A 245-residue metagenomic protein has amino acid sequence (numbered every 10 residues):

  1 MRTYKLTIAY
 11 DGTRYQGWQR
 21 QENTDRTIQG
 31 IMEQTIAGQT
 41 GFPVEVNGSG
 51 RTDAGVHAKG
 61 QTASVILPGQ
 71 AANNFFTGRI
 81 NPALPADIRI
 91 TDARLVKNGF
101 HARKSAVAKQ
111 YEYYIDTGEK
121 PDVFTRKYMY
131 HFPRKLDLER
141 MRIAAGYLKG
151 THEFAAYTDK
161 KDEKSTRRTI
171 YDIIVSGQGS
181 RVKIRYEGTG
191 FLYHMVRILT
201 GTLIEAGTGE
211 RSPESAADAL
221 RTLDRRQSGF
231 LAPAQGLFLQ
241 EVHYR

Functional and structural regions predicted by a protein language model:
M1-R245: Structured-RNA-binding interfaces characteristic of tRNA pseudouridine synthases
